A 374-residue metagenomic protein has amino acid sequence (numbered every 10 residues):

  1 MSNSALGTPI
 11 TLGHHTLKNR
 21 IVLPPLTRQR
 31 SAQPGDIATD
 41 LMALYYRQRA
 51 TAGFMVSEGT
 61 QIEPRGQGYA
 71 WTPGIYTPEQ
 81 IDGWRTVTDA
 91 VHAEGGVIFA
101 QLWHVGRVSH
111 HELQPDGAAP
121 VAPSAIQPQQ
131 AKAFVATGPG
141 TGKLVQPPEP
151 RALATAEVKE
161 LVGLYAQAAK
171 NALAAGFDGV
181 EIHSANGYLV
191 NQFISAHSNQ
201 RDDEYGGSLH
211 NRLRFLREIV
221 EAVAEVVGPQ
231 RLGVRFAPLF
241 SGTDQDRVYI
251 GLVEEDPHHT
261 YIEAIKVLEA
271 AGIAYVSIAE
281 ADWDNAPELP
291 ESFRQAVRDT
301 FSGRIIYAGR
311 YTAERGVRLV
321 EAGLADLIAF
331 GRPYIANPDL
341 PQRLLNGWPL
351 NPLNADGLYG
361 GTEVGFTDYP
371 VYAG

Functional and structural regions predicted by a protein language model:
M1-G374: Flavin-dependent oxidoreductase catalytic cores
